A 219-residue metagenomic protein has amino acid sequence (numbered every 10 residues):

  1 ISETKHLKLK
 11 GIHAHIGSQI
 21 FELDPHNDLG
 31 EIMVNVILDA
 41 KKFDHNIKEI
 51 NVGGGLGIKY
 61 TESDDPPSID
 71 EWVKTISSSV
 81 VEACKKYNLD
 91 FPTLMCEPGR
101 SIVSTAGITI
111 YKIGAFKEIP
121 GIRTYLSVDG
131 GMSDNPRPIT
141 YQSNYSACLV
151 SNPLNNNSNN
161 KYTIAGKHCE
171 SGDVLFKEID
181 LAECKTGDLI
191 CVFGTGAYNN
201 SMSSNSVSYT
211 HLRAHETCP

Functional and structural regions predicted by a protein language model:
I1-A115, V207: Active-site loop/helix belt of alpha/beta enzymes
T75, V81, L89-R213: Charged (often Lys/Glu-rich) extended helix/loop segments that serve as interaction or gating elements
A214-P219: A short, hydrophobic C-terminal helix/tail in secreted or cell-surface proteins
